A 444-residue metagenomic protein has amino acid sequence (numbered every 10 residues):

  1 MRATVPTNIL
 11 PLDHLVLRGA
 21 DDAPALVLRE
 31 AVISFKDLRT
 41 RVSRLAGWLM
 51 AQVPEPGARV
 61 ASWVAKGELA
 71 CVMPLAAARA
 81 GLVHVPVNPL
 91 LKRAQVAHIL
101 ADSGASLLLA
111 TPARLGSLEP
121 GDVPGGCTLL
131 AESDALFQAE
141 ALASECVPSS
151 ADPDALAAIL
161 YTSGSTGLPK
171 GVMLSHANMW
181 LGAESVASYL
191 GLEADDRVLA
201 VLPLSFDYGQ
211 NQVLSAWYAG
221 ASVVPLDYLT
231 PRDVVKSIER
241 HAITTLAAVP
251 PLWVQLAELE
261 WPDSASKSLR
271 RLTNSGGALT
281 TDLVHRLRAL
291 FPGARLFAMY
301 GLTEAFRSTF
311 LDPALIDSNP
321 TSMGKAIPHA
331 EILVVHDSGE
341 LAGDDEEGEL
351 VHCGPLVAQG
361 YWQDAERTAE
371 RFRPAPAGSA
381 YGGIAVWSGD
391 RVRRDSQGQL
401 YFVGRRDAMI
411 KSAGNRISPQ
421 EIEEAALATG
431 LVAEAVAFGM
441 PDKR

Functional and structural regions predicted by a protein language model:
A31, A46-A94, V201-P203, R416: Conserved AMP-binding/adenylate-forming
S34-K36, A157-L181: Conserved AMP-binding A3 loop
L91, L246, G354, Q359-G360 (+3 more regions): AMP-binding/adenylate-forming catalytic core of the ANL superfamily
A113-D154, L259: ANL superfamily adenylate-forming
A143-Y161, L168, G191-R197: Conserved pre-ATP/AMP-binding loop-to-beta segment of ANL
W180-R197, L204-T245: Conserved AMP-binding/adenylation subdomain of ANL enzymes
I243-A248, A257-N319, E331, S338: Gly/Ser/Thr-rich phosphate-binding loop
K325-H329, E340-P376, N415-I417: Conserved ATP/PPi-binding loop(s) of AMP-dependent carboxylate-activating enzymes
